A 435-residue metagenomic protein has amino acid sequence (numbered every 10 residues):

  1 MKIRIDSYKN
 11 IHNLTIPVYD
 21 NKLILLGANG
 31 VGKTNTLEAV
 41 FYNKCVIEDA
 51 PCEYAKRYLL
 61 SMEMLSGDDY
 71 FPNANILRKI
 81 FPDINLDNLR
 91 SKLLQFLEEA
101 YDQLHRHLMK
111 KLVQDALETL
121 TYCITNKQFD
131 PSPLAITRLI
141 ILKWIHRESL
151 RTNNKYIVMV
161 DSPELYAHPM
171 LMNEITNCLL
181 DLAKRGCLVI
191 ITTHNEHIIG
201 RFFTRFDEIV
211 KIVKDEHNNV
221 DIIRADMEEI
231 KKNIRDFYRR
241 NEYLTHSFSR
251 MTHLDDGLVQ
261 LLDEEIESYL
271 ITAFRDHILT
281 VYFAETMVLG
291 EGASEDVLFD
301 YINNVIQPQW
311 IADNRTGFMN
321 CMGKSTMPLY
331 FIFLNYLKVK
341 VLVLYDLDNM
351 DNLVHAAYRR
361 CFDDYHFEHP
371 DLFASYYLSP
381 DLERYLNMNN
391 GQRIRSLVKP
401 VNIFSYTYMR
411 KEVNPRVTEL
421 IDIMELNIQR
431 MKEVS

Functional and structural regions predicted by a protein language model:
M1-N43, K127-L270, D276: Switch/communication elements of ASCE P-loop NTPase nucleotide-binding domains
D6-K22, G30-V31, E38, C45-I47 (+4 more regions): Acidic, Mg2+-coordinating catalytic modules of nucleic-acid enzymes
E38-E99: ABC ATPase nucleotide-binding domain signature region
A50-P51, M62, V189, I209 (+1 more regions): Hydrophobic anchor at the start of a short beta-strand that flanks the dinucleotide cofactor-binding loop
E53, T192, I212, L344-D346 (+1 more regions): Generic beta-sheet signal
R57-L59, N195-I198, D215-N218, D348-M350 (+1 more regions): Conserved nucleotide-binding/hydrolysis micro-motifs of P-loop NTPases
I76-I157: Extended helical coiled-coil dimerization/tether regions that scaffold and oligomerize large DNA-maintenance assemblies
F81-Y101, M227-L244, S249-R250, P380 (+1 more regions): Low-complexity, serine/threonine/proline-enriched polar segments
